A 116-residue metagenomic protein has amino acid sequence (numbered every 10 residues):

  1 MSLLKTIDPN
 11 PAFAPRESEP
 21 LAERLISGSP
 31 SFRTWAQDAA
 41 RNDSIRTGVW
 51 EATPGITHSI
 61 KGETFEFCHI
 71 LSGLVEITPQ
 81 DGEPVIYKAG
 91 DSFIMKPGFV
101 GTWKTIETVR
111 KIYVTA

Functional and structural regions predicted by a protein language model:
M1-S44: A short, N-terminal "cap"/entry segment at the start of jelly-roll beta-barrel domains of the cupin/DSBH fold
S44-G62, K96-P97: Conserved short histidine dyad/triad with adjacent acidic residue
A52, G62-I77: Short, conserved beta-strand element in jelly-roll/cupin
S59, I77, K111-Y113: Short hydrophobic/aromatic-rich beta-strand segments that constitute the beta-sheet cores of beta-sandwich/beta-barrel
L74, V100, V109-R110: Structural motif
D81-G98: Short acidic-glycine-tyrosine-enriched beta hairpin
I94, E107-A116: A short hydrophobic beta-strand segment most commonly corresponding to one strand of the jelly-roll/cupin
